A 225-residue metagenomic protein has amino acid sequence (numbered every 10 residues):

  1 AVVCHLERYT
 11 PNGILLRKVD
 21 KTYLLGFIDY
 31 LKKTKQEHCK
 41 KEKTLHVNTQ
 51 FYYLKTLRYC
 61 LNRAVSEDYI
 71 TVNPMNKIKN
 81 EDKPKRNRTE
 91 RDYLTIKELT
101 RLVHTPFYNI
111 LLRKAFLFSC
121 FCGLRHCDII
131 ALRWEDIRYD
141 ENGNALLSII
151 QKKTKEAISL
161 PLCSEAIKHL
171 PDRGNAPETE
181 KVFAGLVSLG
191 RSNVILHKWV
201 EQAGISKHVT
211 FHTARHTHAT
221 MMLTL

Functional and structural regions predicted by a protein language model:
A1-R8, L25-K32, R58, K79 (+4 more regions): Amphipathic, well-packed alpha-helical segments that form the structural scaffold of globular domains
V2-T22, Q36-K77, R125-C127, K198: N-terminal DNA-binding recognition helix of tyrosine site-specific recombinases/integrases
V19, F51-Y52, L186-G190, S206-L225: Short basic/aromatic active-site micro-motif
K43-V47, F51-K55, S66, I70-H126 (+2 more regions): Basic, Lys/Arg- and aromatic-enriched nucleic-acid-binding interface segment
T44, R88, L112, G143 (+4 more regions): Exposed loop/turn and edge beta-strand positions of beta-sandwich/beta-sheet ligand-binding modules
S66, L117, F121, C127-D128 (+2 more regions): C-terminal catalytic core of tyrosine-transesterase DNA break-rejoin enzymes
K77-D82, C122, A131-D172: Conserved tyrosine-mediated DNA breakage-rejoining catalytic core shared by Y-recombinases
R88, Q151-P171, P177-K198, T210: C-terminal catalytic core of Y-nucleophile DNA break-rejoin enzymes
